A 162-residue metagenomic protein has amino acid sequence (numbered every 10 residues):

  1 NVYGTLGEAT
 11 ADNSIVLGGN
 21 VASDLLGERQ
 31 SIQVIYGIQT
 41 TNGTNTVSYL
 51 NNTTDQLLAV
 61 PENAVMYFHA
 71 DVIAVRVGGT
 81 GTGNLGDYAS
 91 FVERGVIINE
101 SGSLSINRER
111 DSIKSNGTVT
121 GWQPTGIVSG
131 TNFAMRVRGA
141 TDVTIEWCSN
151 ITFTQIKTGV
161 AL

Functional and structural regions predicted by a protein language model:
N1-L58, S149-T152: Periodic small-residue-enriched repeat registers in elongated scaffold domains
G7, E62, V137-T141: Non-cytosolic beta-sheet module surface loops
N51-I97, S149-F153: Beta-rich globular "head" domains
V75-R76, S105, A140: Extended catalytic cores and adjacent scaffolds of nucleotide/polyanion-binding enzymes
T80-W122: Terminal beta-strand-rich extracellular "head" domains that mediate receptor/glycan or other ligand binding
R110-I113, R136-V143: Secondary-structure transition/turn motif
I127-V137: Noncatalytic modules at the cell exterior or secretory-pathway interfaces, chiefly beta-strand-rich lectin/adhesion
T141-L162: C-terminal interaction-tip segments
